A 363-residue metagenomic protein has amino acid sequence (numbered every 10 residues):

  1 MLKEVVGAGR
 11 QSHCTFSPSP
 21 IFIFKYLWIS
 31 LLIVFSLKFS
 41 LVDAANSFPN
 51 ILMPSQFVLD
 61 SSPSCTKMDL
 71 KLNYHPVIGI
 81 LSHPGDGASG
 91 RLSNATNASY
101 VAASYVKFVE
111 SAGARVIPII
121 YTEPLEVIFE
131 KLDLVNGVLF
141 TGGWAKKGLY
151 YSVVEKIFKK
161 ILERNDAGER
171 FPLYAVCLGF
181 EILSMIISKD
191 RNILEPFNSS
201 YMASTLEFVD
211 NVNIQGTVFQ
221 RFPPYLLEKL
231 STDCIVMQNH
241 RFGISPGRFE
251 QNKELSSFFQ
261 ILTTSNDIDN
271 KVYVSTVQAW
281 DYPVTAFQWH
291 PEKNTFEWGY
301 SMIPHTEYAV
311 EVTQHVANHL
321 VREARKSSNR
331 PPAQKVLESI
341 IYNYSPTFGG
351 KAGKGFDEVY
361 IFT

Functional and structural regions predicted by a protein language model:
L2-Y282, P291-T363: N-terminal beta1-alpha1 cap of cysteine-dependent amidohydrolase-like domains
A286-F287: Active-site regions of oxyanion-processing enzymes, predominantly non-cytosolic
